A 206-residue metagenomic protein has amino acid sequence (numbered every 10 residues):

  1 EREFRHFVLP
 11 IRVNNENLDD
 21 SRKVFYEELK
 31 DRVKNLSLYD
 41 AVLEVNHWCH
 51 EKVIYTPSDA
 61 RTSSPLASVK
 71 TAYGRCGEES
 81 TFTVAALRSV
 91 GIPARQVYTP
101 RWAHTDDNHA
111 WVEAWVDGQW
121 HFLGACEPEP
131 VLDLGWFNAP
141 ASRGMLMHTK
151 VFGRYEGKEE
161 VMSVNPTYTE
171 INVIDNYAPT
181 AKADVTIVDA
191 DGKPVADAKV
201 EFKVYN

Functional and structural regions predicted by a protein language model:
E1-Y39: Linear, non-domain "peripheral" regions
E27-H47, K52, T56-L66, T71-S163: Hydrophobic/aromatic-rich core segments of domains that either
N165-T167: Amphipathic alpha-helices and adjacent low-complexity segments
T169-N172: Charged, low-complexity helical/coil segments in non-catalytic cytosolic or luminal regions
I174-K182: Short domain-boundary/entry signatures in modular proteins, especially in secreted/extracellular architectures
A181-D189, F202: A short, amphipathic beta-strand motif
D191-D197: A short beta-turn/strand-edge loop motif at beta-sheet boundaries
A198-N206: Short amphipathic beta-strand segments in non-cytosolic proteins
